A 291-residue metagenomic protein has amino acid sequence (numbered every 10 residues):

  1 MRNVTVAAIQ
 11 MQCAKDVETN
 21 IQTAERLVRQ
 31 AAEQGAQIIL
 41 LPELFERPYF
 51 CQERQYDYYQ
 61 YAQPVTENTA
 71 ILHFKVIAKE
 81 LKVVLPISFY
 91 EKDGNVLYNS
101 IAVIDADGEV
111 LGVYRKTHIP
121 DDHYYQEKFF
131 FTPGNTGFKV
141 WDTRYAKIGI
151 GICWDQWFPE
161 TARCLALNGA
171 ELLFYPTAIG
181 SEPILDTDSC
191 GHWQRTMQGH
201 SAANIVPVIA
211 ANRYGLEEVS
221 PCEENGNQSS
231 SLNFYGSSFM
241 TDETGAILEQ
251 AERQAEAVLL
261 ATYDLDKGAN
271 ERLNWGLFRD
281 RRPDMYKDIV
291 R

Functional and structural regions predicted by a protein language model:
M1-I38, F174: N-terminal active-site segment of His-dependent metallophosphoesterases
V6, V103-L111, T241-L248: Short, glycine-anchored, charge-dense loop/turn motifs used at functional sites
V17, R26-V113, I179-V206, L216: Cys-nucleophile CN-hydrolase/nitrilase-fold catalytic domain and related Cys-dependent amidase chemistry that acts on
E53-Y61, D122-H123, E223-Q228: Short glycine/proline- and charge-enriched loop/turn segments that cap or connect secondary-structure elements
Q63-T66, V76, K92-T177, S181-G199 (+1 more regions): Active-site catalytic loop in hydrolytic enzyme cores
T66-P86, K147, C153-A257: CN hydrolase (nitrilase-like) catalytic-core segments centered on the catalytic cysteine and neighboring Lys/Glu
I87-F89, S100-V103, K139, S238-M240 (+1 more regions): Short beta-strand scaffold segments in enzyme catalytic cores
D266-R291: A conserved C-terminal secondary-structure "cap"
